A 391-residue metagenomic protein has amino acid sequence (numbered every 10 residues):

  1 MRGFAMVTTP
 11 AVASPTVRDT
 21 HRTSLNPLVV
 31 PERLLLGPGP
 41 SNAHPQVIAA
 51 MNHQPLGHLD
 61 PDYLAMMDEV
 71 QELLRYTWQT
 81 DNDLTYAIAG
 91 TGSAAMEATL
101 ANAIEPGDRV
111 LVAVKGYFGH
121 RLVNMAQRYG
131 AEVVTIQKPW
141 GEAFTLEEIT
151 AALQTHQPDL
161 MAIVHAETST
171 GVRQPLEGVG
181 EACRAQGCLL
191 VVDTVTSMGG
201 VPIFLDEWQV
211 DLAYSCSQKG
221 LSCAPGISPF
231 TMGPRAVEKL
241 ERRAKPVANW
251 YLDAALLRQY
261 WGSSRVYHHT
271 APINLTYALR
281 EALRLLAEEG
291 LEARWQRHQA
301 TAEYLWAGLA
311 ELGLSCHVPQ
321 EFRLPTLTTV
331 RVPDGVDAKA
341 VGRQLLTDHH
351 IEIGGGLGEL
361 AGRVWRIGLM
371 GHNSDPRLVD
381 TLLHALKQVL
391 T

Functional and structural regions predicted by a protein language model:
V7-P10, P15, E359, R363-T391: PLP-dependent enzyme catalytic core of the Aspartate aminotransferase-like
E32-I88, S93: A glycine-/small-polar-enriched, mobile loop at the entrance of the PLP active site in fold-type I
N42-A43, Q218-A307, E311: Active-site C-terminal subdomain of aminotransferase-like
D83-L111, G119-V123: Conserved beta-loop-alpha segment that forms the PLP phosphate-binding cup at the N-terminus of a helix
A113-A131, P139: Substrate-binding/gating loop at the entrance of the active-site cleft, primarily in PLP-dependent aminotransferase-like
F144-G199, L212, G220: Active-site phosphate-binding strand-loop segment of PLP-dependent enzymes
D206-Q218: Conserved active-site segment immediately N-terminal to the catalytic lysine that forms the internal aldimine
S315-D348: Conserved PLP-binding catalytic core of the aspartate aminotransferase-like
